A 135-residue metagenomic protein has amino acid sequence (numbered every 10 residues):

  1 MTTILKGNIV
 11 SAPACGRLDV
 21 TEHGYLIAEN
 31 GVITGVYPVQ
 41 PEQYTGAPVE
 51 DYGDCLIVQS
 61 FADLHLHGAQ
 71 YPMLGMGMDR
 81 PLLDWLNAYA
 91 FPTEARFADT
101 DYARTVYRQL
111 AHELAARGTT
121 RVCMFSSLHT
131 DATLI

Functional and structural regions predicted by a protein language model:
M1-Y44, L56: N-terminal metal-binding scaffold of metallo-dependent hydrolase/deaminase domains
I4, P48-D51: Conserved beta-strand scaffold positions in the cores of enzyme catalytic domains, especially in NTP/NDP-utilizing
P48, L56, G68: Acidic/His- and Gly-rich active-site-bordering loop/insert found across diverse amide/peptide-bond hydrolases
Q59-Y71: Histidine-centered catalytic micro-motifs
P72-T105: Active-site gating loops and adjacent loop-to-helix segments of metal-dependent hydrolytic enzymes
A95-I135: Active-site loop-helix segments enriched in His/Asp/Glu that coordinate and activate a nucleophilic water at divalent
